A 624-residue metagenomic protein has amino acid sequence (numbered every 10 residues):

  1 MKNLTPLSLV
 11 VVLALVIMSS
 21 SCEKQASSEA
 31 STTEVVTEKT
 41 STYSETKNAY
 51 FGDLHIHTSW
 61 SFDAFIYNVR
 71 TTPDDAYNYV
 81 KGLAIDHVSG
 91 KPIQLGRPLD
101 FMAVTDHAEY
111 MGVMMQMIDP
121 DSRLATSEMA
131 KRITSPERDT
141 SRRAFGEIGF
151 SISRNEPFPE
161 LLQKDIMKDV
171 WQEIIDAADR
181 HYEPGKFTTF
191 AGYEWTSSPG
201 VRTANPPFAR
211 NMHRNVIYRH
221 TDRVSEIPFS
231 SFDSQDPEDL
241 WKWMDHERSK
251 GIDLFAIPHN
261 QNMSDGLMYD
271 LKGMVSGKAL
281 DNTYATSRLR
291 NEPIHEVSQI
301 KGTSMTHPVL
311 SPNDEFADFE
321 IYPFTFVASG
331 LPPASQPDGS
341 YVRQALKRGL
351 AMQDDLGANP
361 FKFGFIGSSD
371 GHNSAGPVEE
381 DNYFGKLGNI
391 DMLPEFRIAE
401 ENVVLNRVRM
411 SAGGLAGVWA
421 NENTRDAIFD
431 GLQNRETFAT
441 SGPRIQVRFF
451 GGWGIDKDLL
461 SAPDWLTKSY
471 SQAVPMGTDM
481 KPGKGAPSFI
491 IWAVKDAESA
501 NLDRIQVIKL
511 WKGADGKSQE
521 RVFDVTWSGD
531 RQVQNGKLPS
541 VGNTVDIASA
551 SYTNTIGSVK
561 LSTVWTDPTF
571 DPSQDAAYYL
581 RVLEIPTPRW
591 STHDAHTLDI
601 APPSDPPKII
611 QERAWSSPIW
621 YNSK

Functional and structural regions predicted by a protein language model:
M1-L9: Bacterial N-terminal signal peptides that target proteins for export
M18-S21: C-terminal motif of bacterial Sec signal peptides marking the signal peptidase cleavage site
E23-P73, Y77, A84-T126, A130-R132 (+6 more regions): C-terminal functional module detector
T126-P157: Aromatic- and acidic-residue-enriched carbohydrate-binding clefts of CAZyme catalytic domains
P136, P207, P228, V275-G277: Ser/Thr/Asn(+Pro)-rich, low-complexity disordered segments
R154, D222-S225: Active-site gating/metal-coordination segments in enzymes
I217-R219: Long, charge-dense tracts
D222, F232-E238, E320: Conserved, charged catalytic cores of large soluble enzymes
